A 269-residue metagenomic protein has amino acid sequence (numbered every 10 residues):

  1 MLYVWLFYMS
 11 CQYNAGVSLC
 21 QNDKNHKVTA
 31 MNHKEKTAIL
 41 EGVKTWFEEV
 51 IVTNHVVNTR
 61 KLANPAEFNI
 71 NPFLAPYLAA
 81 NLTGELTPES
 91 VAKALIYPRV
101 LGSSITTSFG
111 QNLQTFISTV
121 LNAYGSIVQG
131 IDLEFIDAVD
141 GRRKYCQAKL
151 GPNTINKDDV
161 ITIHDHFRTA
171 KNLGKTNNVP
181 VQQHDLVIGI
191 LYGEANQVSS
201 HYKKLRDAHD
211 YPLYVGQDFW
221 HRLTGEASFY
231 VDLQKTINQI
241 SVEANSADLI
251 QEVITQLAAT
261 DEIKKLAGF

Functional and structural regions predicted by a protein language model:
W5-Q111: Interdomain/boundary linker segments immediately adjacent to catalytic/signaling cores
W46-V50, Y124-I131: N-terminal "first-domain core" detector
S104-G125: Short N-terminal edge-element motif at the start of the domain
L121, L133-F135, G141-I155: Conserved catalytic cores of phosphodiester-cleaving nucleases, focusing on short active-site segments
L150-Y214: Catalytic cores of nucleic-acid endonucleases
I188-F269: Domain-level recognition of nuclease-like catalytic cores that cleave nucleotide substrates
